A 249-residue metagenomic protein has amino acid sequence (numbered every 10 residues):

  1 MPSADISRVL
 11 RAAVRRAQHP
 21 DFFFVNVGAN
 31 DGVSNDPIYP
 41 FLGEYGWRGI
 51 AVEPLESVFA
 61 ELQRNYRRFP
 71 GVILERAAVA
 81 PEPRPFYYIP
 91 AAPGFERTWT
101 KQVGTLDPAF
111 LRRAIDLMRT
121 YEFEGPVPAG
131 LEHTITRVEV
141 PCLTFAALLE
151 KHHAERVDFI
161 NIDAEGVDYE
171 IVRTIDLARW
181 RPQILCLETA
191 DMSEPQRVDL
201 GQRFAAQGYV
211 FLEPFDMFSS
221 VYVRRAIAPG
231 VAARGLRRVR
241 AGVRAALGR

Functional and structural regions predicted by a protein language model:
M1-R249: Phosphate/nucleotide-binding beta-alpha loop and adjacent structural elements of enzyme active sites
